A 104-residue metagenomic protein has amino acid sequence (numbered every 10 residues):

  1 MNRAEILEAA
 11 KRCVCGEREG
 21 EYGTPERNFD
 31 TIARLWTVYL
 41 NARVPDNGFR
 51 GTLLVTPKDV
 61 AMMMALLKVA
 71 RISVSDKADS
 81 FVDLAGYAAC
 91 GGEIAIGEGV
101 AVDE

Functional and structural regions predicted by a protein language model:
M1-E104: Intrinsically disordered, low-complexity regulatory regions that flank transcription factor DNA-binding cores
